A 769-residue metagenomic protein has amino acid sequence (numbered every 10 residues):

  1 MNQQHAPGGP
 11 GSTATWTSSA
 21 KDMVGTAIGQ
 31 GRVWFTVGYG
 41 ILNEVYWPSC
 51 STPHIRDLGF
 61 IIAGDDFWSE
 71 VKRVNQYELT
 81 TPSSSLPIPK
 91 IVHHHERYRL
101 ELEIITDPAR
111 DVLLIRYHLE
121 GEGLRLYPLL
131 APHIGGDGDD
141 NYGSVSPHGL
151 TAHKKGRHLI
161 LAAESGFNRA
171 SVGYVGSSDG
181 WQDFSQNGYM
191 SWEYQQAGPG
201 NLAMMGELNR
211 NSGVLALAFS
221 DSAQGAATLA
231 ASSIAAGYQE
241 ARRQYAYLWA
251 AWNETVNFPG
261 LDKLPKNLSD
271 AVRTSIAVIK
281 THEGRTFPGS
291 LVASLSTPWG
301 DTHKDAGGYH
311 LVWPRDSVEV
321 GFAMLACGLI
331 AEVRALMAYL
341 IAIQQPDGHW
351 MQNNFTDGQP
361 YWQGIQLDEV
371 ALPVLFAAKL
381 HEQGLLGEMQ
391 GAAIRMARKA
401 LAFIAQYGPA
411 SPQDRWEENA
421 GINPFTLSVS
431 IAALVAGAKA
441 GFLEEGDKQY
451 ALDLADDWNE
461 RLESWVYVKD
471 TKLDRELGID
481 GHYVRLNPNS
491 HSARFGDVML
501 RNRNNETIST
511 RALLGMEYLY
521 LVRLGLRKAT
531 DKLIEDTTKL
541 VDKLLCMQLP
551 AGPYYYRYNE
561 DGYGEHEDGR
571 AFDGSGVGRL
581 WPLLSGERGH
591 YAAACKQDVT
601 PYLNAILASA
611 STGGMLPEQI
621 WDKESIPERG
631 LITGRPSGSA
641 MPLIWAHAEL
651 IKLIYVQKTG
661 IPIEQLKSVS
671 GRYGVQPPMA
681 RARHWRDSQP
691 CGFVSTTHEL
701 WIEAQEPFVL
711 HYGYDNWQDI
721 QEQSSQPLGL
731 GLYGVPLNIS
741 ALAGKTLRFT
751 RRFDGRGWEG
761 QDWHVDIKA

Functional and structural regions predicted by a protein language model:
M1-G8, Y98-L100, D107-G308, Q665 (+1 more regions): Acidic/polar, glycine-enriched structural segments that form the non-catalytic walls/loops of the carbohydrate-binding
N2-P53, V312, V320, Q363-Q383 (+3 more regions): C-terminal capping/lid segments that line or modulate ligand- or cofactor-binding pockets
Q4-K90, A162-F184, A251-G260, L264-P265 (+1 more regions): An extended acidic
V24, I28, T255-L264, P298-S317 (+7 more regions): Solvent-exposed loop and edge beta-strand segments that line ligand/cofactor-binding and catalytic clefts
E120-G121, N141-S144, T151-A152, I160 (+5 more regions): Aromatic-rich carbohydrate-recognition surfaces in CAZymes
G138, K154-Q182, D262-A271, Q366 (+3 more regions): Extended ligand-binding clefts on enzyme/binding-domain cores
W249, V278-F287, G328-M351, A392-Q413 (+5 more regions): Long, well-ordered core segments of solenoidal/helical folds
Q665-A769: Glycan-association/targeting regions that enable binding to alpha-glucans and other polysaccharides
